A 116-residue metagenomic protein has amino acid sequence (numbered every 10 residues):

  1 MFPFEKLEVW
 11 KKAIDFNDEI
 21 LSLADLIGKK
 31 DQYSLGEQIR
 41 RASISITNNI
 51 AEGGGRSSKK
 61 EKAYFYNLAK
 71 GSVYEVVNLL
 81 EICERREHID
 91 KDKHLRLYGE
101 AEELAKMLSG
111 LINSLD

Functional and structural regions predicted by a protein language model:
M1-D116: Amphipathic alpha-helical assembly/interaction segments
